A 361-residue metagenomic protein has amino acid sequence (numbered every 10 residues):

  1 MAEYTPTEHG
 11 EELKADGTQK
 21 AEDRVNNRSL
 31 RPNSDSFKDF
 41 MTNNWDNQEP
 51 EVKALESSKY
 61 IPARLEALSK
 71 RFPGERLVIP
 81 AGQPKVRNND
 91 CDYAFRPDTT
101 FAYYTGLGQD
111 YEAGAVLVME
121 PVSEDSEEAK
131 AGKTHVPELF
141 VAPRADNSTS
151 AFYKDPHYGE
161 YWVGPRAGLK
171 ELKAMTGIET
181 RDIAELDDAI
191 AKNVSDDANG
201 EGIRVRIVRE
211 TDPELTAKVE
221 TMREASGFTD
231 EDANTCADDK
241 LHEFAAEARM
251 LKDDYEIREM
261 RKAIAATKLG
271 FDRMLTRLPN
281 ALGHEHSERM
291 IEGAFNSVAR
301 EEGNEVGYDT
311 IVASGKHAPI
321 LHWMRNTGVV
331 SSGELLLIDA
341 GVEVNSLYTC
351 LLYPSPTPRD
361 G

Functional and structural regions predicted by a protein language model:
M1-G270: A composition/biophysics-driven feature that prefers long, compositionally simple stretches
G82, G315, D339-G341, L352: Anionic group-transfer/hydrolysis microenvironments
R87-N89, V344-L351: Short, Lys/Arg- and Gly-enriched loop/turn segments at beta-strand edges
Y104-Y111, E120-P121, A318-L347: Acidic/histidine-enriched ion/cofactor-binding microenvironments in catalytic or ligand-binding pockets
K252, E256-L278, G283-A299, Y308: Active-site pocket-lining segments that scaffold enzyme catalytic pockets across diverse folds
E288-I291, S314-P319: Short acidic loop-to-helix transition motifs that present clustered carboxylates
E305-K316: Short, basic/aromatic beta-hairpin or loop at an interaction surface
Y353-G361: Single conserved hydrophobic/aromatic residue that forms the stacking wall/gate of nucleotide- or nucleobase-binding
